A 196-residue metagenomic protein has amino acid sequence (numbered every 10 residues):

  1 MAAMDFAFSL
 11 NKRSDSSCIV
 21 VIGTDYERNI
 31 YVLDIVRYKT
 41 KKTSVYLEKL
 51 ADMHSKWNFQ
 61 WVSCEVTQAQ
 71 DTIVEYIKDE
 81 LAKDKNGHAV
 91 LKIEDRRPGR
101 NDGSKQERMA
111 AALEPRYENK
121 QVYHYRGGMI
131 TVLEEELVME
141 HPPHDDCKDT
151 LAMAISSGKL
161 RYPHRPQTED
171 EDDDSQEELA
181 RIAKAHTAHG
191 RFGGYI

Functional and structural regions predicted by a protein language model:
M1-E94, V122-I196: RNase H-like, metal-dependent nuclease domains and their acidic two-metal-ion catalytic environment used
K85-M109: Conserved phosphate-binding/catalytic loops in two-lobed NTP-binding clefts
G99-R100, R108-A111, N119, K184 (+1 more regions): Sequence-pattern detector for short linear motifs and compositional/periodic biases rather than a specific fold
K105-N119, L137-H141: Short, surface-exposed amphipathic charged segments that create phosphate/polyanion-binding patches used for binding
